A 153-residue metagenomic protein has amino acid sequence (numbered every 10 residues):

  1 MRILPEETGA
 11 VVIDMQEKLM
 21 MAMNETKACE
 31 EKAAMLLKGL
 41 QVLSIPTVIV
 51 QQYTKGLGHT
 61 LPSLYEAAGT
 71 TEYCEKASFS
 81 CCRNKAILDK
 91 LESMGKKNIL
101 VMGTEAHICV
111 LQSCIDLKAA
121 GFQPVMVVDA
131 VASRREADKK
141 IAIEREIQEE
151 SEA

Functional and structural regions predicted by a protein language model:
R2-G9, V42, G56-A153: Active-site-adjacent betaalpha module
P5-T8, M23-I49, T54: A short alpha/beta connector and helix-capping loop motif
G9-M15: N-terminal nucleotide-binding beta1-loop-alpha1 segment
M15, I49-Q52, V128: A cross-domain feature marking catalytic cores of carbohydrate-active enzymes and several ubiquitous metabolic/repair
E17-A22: Short acidic, Gly/Ser-rich segments with clustered Asp/Glu that frequently serve as metal-coordination loops in enzyme
